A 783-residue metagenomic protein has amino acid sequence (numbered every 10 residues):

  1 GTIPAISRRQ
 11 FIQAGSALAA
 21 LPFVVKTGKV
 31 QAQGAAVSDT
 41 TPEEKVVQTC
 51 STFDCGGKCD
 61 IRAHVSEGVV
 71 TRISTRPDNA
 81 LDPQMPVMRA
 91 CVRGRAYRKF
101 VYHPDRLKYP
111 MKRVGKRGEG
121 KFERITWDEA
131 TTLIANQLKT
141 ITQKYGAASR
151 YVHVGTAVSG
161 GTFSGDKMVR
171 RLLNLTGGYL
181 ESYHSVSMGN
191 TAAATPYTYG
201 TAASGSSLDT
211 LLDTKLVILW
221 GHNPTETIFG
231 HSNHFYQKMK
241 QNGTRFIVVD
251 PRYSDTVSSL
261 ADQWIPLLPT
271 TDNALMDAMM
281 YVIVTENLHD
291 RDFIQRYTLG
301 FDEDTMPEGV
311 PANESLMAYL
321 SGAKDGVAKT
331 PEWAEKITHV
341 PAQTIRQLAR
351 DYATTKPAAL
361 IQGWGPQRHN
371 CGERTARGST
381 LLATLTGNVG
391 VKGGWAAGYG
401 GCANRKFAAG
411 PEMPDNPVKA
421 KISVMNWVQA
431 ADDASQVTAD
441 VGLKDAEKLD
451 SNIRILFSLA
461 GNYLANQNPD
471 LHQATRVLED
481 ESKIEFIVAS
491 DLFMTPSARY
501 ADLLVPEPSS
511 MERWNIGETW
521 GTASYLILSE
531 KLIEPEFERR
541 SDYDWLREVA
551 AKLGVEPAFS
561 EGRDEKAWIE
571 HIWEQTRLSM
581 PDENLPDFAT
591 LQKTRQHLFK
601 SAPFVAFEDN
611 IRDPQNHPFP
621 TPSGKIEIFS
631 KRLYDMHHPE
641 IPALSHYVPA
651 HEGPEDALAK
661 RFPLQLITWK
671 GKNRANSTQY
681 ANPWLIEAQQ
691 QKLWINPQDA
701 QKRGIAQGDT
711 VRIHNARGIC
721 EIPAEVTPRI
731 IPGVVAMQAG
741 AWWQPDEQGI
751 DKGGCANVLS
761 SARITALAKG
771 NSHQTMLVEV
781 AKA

Functional and structural regions predicted by a protein language model:
G1, G165-V249, N273-A274, K336 (+3 more regions): Extended redox/cofactor-interaction regions of prokaryotic respiratory oxidoreductases
G1-L288, L459, Q701, D746-A783: N-terminal export/assembly segments and adjacent metallocofactor-ligating motifs of anaerobic energy-metabolism
T131-R150, S207-L216, G326, Q347-A359 (+1 more regions): Glycine-rich phosphate/diphosphate-binding loops that line cofactor/substrate pockets in enzymes
E181, H289-D292, I345, A359-L360 (+9 more regions): Acidic/polar loop patches that form or flank catalytic/metal-binding clefts of enzymes that bind anionic ligands
L208, M511-P535, W545-K552: Glycine/threonine-rich phosphate-binding loop and adjacent beta-strand/alpha-helix elements that clamp
S254-T355: Long, well-ordered, tryptophan-enriched scaffold segments
P311-D433: Active-site phosphate/pyrophosphate-binding segments
D542-L591, T678-Q679, P683-L693, Q698-A783: Long, contiguous, secondary-structure-rich segments that constitute the structural scaffold of globular domains
